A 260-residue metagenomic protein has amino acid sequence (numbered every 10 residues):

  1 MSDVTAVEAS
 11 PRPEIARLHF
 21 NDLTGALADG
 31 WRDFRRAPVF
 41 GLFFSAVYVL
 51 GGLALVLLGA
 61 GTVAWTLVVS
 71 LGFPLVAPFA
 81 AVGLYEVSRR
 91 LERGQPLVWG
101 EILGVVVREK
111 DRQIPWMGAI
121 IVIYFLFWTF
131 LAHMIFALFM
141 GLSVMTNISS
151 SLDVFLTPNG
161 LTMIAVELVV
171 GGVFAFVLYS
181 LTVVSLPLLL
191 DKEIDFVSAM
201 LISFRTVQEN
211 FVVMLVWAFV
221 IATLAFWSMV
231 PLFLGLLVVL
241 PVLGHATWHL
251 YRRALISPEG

Functional and structural regions predicted by a protein language model:
M1-G260: Hydrophobic alpha-helical membrane segments
